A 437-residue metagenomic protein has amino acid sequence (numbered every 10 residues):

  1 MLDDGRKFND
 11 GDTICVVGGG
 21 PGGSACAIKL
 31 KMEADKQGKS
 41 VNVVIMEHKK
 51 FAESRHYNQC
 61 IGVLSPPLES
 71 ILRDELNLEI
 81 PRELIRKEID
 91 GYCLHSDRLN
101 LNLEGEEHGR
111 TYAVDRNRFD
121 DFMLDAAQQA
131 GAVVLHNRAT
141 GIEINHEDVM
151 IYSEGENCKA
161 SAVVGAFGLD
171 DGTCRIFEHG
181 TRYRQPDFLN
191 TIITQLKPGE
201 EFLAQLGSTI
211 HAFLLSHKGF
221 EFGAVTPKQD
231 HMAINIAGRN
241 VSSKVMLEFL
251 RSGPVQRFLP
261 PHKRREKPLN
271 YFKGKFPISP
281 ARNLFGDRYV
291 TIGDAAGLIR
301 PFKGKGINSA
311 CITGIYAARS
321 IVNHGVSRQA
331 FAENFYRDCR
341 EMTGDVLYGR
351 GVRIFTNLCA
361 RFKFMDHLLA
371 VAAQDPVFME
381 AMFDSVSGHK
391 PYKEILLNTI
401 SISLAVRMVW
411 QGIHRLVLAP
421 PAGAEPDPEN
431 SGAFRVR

Functional and structural regions predicted by a protein language model:
G5-G22: Beta1/beta-strand and adjacent pyrophosphate-binding region of the FAD-binding site in flavoprotein oxidoreductases
G22, F51, D170: Conserved Rossmann-like nucleotide-cofactor binding loop
K29-M32, A126-P261, G297: Predominantly flavin-linked oxidoreductase catalytic cores and closely associated redox partners
K31-Y57: Glycine-rich FAD pyrophosphate-binding loop
K50-C93: N-terminal FAD cofactor-binding segment of flavoenzymes
V63-P66, E106-D125, G172, T194 (+1 more regions): Short beta-strand to alpha-helix junction loop
I85, G141, N240-I321, G325-V326: FAD/FMN-dependent oxidoreductases across multiple families
V322-R437: C-terminal helical "tail/cap" subdomain of flavin- and related membrane-associated enzymes
